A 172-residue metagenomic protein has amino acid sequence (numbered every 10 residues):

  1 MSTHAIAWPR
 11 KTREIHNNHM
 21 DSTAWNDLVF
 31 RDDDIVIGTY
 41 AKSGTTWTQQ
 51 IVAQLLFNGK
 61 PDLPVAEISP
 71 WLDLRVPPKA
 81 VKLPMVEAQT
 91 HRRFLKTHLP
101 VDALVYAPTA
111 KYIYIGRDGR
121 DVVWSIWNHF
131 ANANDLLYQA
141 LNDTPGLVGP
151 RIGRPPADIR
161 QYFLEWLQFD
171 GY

Functional and structural regions predicted by a protein language model:
M1-Y172: PAPS-dependent sulfotransferase catalytic domain
